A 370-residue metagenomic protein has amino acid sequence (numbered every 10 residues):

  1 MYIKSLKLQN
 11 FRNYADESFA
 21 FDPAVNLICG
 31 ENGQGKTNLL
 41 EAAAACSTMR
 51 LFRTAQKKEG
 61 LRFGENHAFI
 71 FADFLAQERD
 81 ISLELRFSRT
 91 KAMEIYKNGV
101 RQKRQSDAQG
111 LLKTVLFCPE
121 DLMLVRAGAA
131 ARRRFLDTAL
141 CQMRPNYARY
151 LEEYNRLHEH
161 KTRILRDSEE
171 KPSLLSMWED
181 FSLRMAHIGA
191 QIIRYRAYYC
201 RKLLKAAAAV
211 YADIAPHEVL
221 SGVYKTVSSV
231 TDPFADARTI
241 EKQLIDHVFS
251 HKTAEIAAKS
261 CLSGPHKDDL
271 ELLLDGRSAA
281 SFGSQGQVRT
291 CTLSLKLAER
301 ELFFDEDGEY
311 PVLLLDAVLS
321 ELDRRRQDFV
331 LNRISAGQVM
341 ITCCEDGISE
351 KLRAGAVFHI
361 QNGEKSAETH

Functional and structural regions predicted by a protein language model:
M1-E31, S173-P311, E321-R325, F329-N332 (+3 more regions): Conserved NTPase motor "head" modules and their coupling/switch loops across ABC/AAA+ ATPases, GTPases, and GHKL ATPases
K36: Conserved lysine of the Walker
A44: Helix-to-loop junction immediately C-terminal to a conserved catalytic motif
S47-V125, A129-A131, D137-Y147, A208-A209 (+2 more regions): Nucleotide-state sensing region of NTPase/ATPase domains
A72, Q338-E345: Structural recognition of the conserved hydrophobic beta-strand(s) that form the central parallel beta-sheet of P-loop
M123-L124, A130-E179, L183, Q191: Long, charged N-terminal accessory/stalk domains
D316-V318: Walker B catalytic acidic pair
